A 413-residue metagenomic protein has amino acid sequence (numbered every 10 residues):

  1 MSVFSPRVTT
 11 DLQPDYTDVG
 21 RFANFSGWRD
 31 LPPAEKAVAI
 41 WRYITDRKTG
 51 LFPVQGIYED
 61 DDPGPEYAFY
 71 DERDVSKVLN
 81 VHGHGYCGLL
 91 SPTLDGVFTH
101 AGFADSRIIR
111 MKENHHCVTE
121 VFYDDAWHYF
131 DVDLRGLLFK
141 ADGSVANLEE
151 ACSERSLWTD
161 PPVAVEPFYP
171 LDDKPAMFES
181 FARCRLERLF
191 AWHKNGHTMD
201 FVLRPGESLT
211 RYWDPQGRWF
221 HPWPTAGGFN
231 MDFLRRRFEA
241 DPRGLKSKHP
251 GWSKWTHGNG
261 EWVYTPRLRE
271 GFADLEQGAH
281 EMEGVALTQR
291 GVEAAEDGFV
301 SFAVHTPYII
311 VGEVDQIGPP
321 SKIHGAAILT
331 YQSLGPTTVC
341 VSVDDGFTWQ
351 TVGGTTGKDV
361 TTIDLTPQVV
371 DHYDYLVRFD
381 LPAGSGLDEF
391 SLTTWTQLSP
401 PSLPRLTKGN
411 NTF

Functional and structural regions predicted by a protein language model:
M1-H82: Secondary-structure boundary elements
P53-D124: Active-site neighborhood of thiol-dependent amide/isopeptide-bond enzymes
F122-E281: His-Asp-centered catalytic microenvironments across diverse enzyme cores, prominently the transglutaminase-like
M282-I323, V360-I363: Short beta-strands within extracellular/lumenal beta-sheet-rich domains
D315-P320, P336-T337, W349-T393: Beta-sandwich interaction modules
G325-A327, Y373-D374, L381-F413: Exposed low-complexity, polar/acidic, P/S/T/G-rich flexible segments that act as propeptides, protease-susceptible
A327, G335-T338: Short beta-strand/loop motifs in extracellular/secreted proteins, especially within beta-sandwich accessory domains
C340-G346: Conserved Ser/Thr-centered positions that define the repeating blades of beta-propeller domains
